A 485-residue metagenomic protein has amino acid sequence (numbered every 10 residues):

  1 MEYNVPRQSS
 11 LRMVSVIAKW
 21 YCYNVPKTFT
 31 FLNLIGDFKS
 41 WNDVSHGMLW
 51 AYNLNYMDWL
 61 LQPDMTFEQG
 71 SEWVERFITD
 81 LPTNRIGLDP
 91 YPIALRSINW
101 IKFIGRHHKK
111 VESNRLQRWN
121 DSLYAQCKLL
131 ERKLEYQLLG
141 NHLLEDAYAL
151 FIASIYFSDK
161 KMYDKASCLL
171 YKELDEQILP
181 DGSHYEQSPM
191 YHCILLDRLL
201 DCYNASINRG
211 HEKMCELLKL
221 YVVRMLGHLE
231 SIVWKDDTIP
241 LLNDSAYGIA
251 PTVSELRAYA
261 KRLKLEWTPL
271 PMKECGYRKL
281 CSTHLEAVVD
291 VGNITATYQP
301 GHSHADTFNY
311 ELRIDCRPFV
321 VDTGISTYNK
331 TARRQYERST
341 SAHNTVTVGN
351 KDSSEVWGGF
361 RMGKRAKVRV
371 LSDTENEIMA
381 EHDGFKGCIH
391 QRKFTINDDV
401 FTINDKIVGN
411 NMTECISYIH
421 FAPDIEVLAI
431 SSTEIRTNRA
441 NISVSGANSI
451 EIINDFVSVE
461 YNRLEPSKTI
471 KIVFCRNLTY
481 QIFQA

Functional and structural regions predicted by a protein language model:
M1-D37: Extreme N-terminal leader/anchor segments
F29, R278-S282, Y310-L312, E426 (+1 more regions): Short acidic-hydrophobic surface loop/beta-edge motif
S40-V44: Large, well-folded core regions of big proteins
G47-V222: Aromatic-lined, polymer-binding surfaces characteristic of secreted/periplasmic polysaccharide-degrading enzymes
N55, D146, G276, D306-F308 (+1 more regions): Residues that flank catalytic or metal-binding motifs in active/ligand-binding sites
A94, G140, Y328-A485: CBM-like, beta-strand-rich accessory domains located in the C-terminal region of large, secreted polysaccharide-active
L179, S183-V321, I325, S372-E377: Carbohydrate-active enzyme catalytic cores, enriched for enzymes that act on polyanionic acidic polysaccharides
